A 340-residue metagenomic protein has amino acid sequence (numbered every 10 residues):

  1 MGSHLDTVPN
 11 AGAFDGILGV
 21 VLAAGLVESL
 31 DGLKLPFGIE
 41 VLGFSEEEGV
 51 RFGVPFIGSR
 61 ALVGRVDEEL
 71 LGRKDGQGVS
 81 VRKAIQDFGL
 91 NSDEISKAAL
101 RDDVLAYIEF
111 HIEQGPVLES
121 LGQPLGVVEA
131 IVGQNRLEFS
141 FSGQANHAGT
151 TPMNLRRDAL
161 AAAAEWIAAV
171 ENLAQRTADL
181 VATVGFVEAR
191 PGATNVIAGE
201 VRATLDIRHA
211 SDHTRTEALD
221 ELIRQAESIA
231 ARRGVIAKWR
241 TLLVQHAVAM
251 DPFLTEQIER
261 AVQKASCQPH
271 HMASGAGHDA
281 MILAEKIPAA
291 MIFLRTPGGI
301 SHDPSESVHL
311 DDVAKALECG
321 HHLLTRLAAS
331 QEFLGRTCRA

Functional and structural regions predicted by a protein language model:
M1-G12, L30: Acidic/His- and Gly-rich active-site-bordering loop/insert found across diverse amide/peptide-bond hydrolases
G2-S3, Q268-C319: Zn-dependent metallopeptidase/amidohydrolase metal-coordination segment
D6, E46-E47, R51-H213: Midchain, well-structured core segments that form catalytic/ion-binding scaffolds
L26-G38: Flexible, small-residue-rich helix->loop connector segments that border functional cores
G38, I95-A99, T150, E171-V184 (+3 more regions): Flexible, glycine/charged-enriched surface loops at secondary-structure junctions
E69, R208-D212, L242-V244, G299-L310: Short beta-alpha connecting loops at secondary-structure transitions that line or flank enzyme active sites
E129-I131, H147, T151-R176, L219 (+3 more regions): His/Asp/Glu-rich mid-to-C-terminal helical/loop segments that flank catalytic regions of hydrolases
A247-A265: Short, low-order "capping/linker" segments at domain edges
